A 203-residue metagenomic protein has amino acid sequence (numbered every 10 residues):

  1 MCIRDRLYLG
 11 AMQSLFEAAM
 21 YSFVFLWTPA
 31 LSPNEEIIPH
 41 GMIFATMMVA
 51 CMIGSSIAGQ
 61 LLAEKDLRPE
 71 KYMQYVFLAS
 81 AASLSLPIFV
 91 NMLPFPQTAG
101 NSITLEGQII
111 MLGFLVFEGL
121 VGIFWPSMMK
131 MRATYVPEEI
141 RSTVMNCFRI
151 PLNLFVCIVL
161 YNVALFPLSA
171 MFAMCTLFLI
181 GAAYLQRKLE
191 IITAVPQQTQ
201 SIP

Functional and structural regions predicted by a protein language model:
M1-I3: Short, small-residue-biased leader/transition segments that mark boundaries at the very start of proteins
Y8-P29, I43-A63, M73-F77, G113-V163: Substrate-agnostic recognition of the 12-TM MFS/MFS-like secondary transporter fold
F25-H40, P87, P96: Short amphipathic helix-loop junctions that connect adjacent transmembrane helices in Major Facilitator Superfamily/SLC
E36-F44, E106, I110, M145: Juxtamembrane helix-start elements in MFS-like secondary transporters
H40-I43, Y72, V144, L168-C175: Alpha-helical transmembrane segments of multi-pass secondary-active solute transporters
C51, F77-L84, L152, F178-A182: MFS 12-TM fold signature
K71-F124: C-terminal transmembrane helical hairpin of 12-TM major facilitator-type secondary transporters
L86-N91, V163-A164, F172-P203: Multi-pass alpha-helical transporter architecture, strongest for 12-TM Major Facilitator/SLC carriers used
